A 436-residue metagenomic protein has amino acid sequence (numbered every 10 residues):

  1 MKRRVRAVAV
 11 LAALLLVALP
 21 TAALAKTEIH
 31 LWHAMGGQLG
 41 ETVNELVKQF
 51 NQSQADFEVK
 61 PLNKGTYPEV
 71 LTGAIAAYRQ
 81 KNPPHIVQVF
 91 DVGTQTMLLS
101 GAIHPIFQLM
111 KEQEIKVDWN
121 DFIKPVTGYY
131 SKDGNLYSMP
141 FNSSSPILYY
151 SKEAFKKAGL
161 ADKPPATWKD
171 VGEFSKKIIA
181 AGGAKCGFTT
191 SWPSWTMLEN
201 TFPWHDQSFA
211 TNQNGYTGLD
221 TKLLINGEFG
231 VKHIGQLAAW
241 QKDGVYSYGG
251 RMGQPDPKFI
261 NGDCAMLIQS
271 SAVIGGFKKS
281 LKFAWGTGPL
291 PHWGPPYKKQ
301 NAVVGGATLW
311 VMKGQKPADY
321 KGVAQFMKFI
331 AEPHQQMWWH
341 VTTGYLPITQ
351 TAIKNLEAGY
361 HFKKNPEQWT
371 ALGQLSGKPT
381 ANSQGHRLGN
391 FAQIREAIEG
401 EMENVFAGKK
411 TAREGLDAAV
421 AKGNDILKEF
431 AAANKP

Functional and structural regions predicted by a protein language model:
E45, Q49-F122, K157-G159, A166 (+5 more regions): Extracytoplasmic "Venus flytrap"/periplasmic binding protein-like
S53, K156-A158, V231, G235 (+4 more regions): Extracytoplasmic/periplasmic substrate-recognition and gating elements
A76, H85, I115-F155, C186 (+2 more regions): A structural signal for short loop-to-beta-strand junctions that line the ligand-binding cleft of periplasmic/secreted
D91-I147, G172, E199-P203, F229 (+4 more regions): Hinge/lid segment of periplasmic solute-binding proteins
F107-F122, Q207-K232, K279-S280, P291-N301 (+3 more regions): Short, solvent-exposed loop/beta-turn-alpha elements that line the ligand-binding surface or hinge of extracytoplasmic
K132-F141, P146, D170-K222, C264: Extracytoplasmic/periplasmic solute-binding protein
F174-K177, G218-G249: Glycine-centered hinge/linker elements that transmit conformational signals in sensory and ligand-binding systems
G288-L290, V341-G400, N404, A432-P436: Long, aromatic- and glycine/proline-rich binding clefts that accommodate carbohydrate-like moieties
